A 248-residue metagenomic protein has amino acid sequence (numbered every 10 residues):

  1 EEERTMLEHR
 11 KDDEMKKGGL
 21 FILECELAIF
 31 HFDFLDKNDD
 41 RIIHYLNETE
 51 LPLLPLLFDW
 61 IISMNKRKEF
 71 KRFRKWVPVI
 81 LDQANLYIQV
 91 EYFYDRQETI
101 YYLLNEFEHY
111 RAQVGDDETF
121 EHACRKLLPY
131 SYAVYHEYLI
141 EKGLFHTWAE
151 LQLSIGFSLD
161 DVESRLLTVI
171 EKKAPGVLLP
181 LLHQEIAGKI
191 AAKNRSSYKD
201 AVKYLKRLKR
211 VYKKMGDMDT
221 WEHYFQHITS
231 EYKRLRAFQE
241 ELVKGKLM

Functional and structural regions predicted by a protein language model:
E1-M248: Eukaryote-biased, non-catalytic alpha-solenoid scaffold regions
